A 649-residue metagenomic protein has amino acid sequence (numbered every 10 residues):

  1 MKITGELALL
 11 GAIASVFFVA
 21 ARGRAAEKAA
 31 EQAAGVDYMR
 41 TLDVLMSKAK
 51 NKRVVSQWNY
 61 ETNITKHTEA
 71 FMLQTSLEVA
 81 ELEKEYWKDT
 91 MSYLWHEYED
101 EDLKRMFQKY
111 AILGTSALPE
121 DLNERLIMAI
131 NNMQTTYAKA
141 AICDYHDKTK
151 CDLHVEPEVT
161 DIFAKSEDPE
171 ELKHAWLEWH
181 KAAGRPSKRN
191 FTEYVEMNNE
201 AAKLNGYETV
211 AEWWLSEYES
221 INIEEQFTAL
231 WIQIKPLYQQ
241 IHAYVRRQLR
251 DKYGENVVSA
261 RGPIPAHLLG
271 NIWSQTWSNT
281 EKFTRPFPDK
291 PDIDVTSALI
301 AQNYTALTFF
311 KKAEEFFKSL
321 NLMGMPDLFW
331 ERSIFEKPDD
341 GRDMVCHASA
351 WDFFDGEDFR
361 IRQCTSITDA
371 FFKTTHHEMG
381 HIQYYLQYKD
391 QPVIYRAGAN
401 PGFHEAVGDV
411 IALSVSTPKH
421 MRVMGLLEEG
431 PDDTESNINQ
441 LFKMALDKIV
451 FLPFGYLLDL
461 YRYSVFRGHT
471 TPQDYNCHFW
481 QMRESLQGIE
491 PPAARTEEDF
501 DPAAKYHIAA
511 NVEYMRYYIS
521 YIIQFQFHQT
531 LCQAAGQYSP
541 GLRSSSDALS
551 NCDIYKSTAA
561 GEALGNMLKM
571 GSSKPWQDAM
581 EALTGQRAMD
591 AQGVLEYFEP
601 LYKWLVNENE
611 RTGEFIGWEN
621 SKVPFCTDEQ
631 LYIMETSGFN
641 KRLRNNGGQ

Functional and structural regions predicted by a protein language model:
M1-A8: Bacterial N-terminal signal peptides that target proteins for export
K2, I13-F17, A21-T192, K505-R516 (+6 more regions): N-terminal helix-rich structural modules
E27-G35, K66-E69, Q108, T209 (+10 more regions): C-terminal, non-catalytic "cap/extension" segments appended to globular domains
C151-D161, K165, H174, T192-R362 (+5 more regions): Active-site-proximal, well-structured secondary-structure segments within enzyme catalytic domains
Y194, I367-Q383: Short alpha-helix carrying the canonical HExxH Zn2+-binding catalytic motif
E212, S216, Y385-I411, M424-G425: Post-HEXXH active-site segment of zinc metalloproteases
D358-S366, P392-G398, I438-F442, E498-A509: Acidic/His metal-coordination segments adjacent to aromatic residues that form catalytic metal sites in metalloenzymes
M379-I382, D390, H420: Functional cores that coordinate and move charged inorganic groups
